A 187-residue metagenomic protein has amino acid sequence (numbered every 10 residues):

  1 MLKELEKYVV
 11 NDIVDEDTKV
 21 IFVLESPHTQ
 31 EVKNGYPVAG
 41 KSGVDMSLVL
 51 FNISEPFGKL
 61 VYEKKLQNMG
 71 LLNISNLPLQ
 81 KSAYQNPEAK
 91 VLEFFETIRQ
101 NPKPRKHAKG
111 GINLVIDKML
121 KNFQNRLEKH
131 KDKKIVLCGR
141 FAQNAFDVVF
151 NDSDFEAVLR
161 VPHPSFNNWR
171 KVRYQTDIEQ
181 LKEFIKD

Functional and structural regions predicted by a protein language model:
M1-K134, F141-N144, L159, F166-W169: A polyanion-binding, active-site-adjacent surface
M1-V9, F150, Q175-D187: Short amphipathic alpha-helical segments
E55-F57, S153-I185: Short, flexible loop segments at boundaries between secondary-structure elements
F146-S153: Short, aromatic/basic amphipathic alpha-helical patches
